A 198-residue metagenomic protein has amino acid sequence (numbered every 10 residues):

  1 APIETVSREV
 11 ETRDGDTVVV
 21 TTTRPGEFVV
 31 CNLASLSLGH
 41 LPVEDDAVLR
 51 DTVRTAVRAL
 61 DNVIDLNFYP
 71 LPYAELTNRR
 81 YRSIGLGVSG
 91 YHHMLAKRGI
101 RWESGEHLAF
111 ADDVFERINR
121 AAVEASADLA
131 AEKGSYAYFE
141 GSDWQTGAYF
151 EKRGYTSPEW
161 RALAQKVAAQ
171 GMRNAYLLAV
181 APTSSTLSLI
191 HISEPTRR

Functional and structural regions predicted by a protein language model:
A1-D16, L163-L189: Internal mixed beta-strand/loop scaffold within catalytic domains of large alpha/beta enzymes
A1-N78, S83, V88-R98, S193: Function-dense linear segments that define catalytic or interfacial modules in macromolecule-processing proteins
V53-L76, R101-T183: Internal maturation/activation junctions in enzymes
V88-G90, W102, L187: Short, flexible micro-motifs
L187-R198: Residue-level detector of conserved catalytic or cofactor/ligand-binding positions in enzyme active sites
